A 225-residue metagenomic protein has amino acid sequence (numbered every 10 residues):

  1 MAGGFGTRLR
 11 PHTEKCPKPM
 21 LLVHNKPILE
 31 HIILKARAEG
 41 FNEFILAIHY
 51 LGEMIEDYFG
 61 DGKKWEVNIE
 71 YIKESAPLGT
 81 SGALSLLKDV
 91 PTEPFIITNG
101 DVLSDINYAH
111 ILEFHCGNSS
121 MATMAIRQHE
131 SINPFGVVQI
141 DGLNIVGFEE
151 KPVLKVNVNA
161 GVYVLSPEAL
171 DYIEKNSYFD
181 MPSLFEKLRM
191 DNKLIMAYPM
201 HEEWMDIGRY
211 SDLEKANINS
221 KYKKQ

Functional and structural regions predicted by a protein language model:
M1-E53, V67: N-terminal glycine-rich phosphate-binding loop and ensuing alpha1 helix
R8, M54-D57, L86, N107 (+2 more regions): Phosphate- and divalent-cation-binding pockets in alpha/beta enzyme and binding domains that engage nucleotide-derived
M20, V137-I140, F185, A197: A structural signal for short hydrophobic beta-strand segments in well-ordered beta-sheet cores
E30, S81, P182: Glycine-rich phosphate-binding loop at the start of an alpha helix
N42-F44, N68, M121-A122, L194: Residues at the starts of beta-strands that form the adenosine-phosphate
E56, D61-G142: Conserved beta-loop-beta/alpha segment of the NTase-like Rossmann-fold superfamily that binds/positions NTPs
F95-I96, L103, A109-C116, H129-I132 (+1 more regions): Catalytic-core segments of class I nucleotidyltransferases/pyrophosphorylases that form NMP-activated intermediates
